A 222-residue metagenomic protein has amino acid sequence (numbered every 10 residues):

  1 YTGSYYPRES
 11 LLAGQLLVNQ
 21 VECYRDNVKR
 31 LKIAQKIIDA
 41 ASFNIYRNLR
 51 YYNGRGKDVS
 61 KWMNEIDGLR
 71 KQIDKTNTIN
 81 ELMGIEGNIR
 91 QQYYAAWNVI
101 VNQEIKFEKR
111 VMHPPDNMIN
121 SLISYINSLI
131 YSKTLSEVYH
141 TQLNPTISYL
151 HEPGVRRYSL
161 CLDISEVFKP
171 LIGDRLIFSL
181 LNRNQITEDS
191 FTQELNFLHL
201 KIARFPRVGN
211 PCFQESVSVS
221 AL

Functional and structural regions predicted by a protein language model:
Y1-A13: Glycine/small-residue-rich interface belts in oligomeric ring/scaffold proteins and their assembly partners
G14-L222: Active-site helix-to-loop segments that bind/position phosphate- or nucleotide-bearing substrates and donors across
